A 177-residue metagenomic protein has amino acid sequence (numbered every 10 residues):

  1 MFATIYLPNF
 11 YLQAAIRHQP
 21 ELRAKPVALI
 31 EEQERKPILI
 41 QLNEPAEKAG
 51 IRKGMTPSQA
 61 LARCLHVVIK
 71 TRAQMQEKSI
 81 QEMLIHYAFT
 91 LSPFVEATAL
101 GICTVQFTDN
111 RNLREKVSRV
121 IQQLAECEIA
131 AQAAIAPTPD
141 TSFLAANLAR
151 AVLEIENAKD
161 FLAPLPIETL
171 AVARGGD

Functional and structural regions predicted by a protein language model:
M1-T104, D109-R111, E115-Q122, A131 (+2 more regions): Residues that scaffold, gate, or flank divalent-cation-dependent active/transport sites
I121-N157: Glycine/proline-rich, flexible active-site/cofactor-binding loop segments that harbor closely spaced acidic
A146-D177: Compact, charge-rich alpha-helical regulatory domains located at protein termini
